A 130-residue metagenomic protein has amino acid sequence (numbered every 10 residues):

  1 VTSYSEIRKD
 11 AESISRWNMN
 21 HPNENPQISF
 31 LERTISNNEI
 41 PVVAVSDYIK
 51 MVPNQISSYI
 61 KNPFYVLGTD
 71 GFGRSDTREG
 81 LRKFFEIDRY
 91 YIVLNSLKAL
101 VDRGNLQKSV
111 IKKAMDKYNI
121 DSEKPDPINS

Functional and structural regions predicted by a protein language model:
V1-S130: Thiamine diphosphate
